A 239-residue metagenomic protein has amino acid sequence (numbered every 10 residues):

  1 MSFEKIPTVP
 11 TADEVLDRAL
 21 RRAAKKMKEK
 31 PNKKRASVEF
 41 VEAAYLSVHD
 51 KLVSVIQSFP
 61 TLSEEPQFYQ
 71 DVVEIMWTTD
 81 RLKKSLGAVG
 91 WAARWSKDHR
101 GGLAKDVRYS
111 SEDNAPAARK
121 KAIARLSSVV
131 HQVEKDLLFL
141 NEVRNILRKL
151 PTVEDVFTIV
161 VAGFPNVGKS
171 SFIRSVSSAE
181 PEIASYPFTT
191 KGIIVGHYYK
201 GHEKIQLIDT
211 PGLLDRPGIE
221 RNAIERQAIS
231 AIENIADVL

Functional and structural regions predicted by a protein language model:
M1-W91: N-terminal accessory targeting/assembly segments
L86-F139: Charged, amphipathic alpha-helical linker segments immediately N-terminal to NTP-binding catalytic cores
N141-D155: Pre-Walker A adenine-sensing motif
T152-F157, R174-Q206, L214-E233: Switch I (effector-binding) loop of TRAFAC-class P-loop GTPase G-domains
I159-V161: Hydrophobic anchor at the beta1->P-loop junction of P-loop NTPases
F164-P165, S175: P-loop (Walker A) phosphate-binding loop of NTP-binding proteins
G168-K169: Conserved glycine(s) of the Walker
N234-L239: Conserved Switch II/interswitch segment of TRAFAC-class P-loop GTPases
